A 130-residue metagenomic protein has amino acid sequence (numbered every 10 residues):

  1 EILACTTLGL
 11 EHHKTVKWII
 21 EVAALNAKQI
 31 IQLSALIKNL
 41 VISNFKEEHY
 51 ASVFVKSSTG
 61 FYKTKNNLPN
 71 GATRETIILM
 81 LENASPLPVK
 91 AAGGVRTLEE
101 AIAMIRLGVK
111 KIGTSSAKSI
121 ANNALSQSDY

Functional and structural regions predicted by a protein language model:
E1-T64: Conserved anion-binding
L3, T7, I31-A35, R74 (+5 more regions): Amphipathic, non-transmembrane alpha-helical secondary structure
K14-K17, A72-S85: N-terminal small/glycine-rich loop or linker at the start of catalytic domains across soluble metabolic enzymes
W18, V89-G93: Conserved hydrophobic beta-strand within the GNAT/NAT acetyltransferase core sheet that lines the active-site cleft
A24, L68-A72, R96: Short, exposed beta-strand "edge-strand" segments with a Pro/Gly-rich flavor and a Y/T-containing core
L25-L36, L79-P86, V95-K111: Catalytic cores of alpha/beta
S43-N67, G93-Y130: Glycine-rich phosphate-binding active-site loops on the catalytic face of alpha/beta enzymes
